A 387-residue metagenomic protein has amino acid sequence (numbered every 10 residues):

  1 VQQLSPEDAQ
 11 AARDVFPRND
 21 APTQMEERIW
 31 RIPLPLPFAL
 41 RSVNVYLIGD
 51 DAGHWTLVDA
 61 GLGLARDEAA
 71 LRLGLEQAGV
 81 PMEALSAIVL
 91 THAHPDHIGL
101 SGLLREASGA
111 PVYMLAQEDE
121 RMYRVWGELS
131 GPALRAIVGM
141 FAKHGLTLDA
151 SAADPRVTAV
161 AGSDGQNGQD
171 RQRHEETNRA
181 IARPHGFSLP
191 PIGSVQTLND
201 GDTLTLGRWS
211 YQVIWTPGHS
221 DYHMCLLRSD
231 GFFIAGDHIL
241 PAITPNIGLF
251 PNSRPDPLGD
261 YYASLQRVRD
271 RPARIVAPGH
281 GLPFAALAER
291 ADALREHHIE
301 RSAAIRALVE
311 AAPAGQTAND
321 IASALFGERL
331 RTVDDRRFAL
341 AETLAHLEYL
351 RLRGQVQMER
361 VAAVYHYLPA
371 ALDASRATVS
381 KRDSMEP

Functional and structural regions predicted by a protein language model:
V1-F16, A304-P387: C-terminal regulatory/interaction regions
V1-I32, G49-L64, E68-A69, A159-N178 (+2 more regions): Metallo-beta-lactamase
N19-V80, A84, G127-S130, C225-P241: Conserved beta-strand hairpin/beta-sheet module of binuclear metal-dependent hydrolase folds, prominently
R41, G63-R66, G74-T205, D292: Active-site HxH/HxHxD metal-binding segment of metal-dependent hydrolases
H54-R66, E176-Q196, T203-T205, W209-S302: Metallo-beta-lactamase
L71, Y261, T343: Aromatic/hydrophobic pocket-lining residues that form the small-molecule binding cavity in soluble enzyme cores
T91-H97, L115, P217-H219, H223 (+2 more regions): Histidine-centered divalent metal-coordination motifs
E106, T216, R351: Short, contiguous alpha-helical
